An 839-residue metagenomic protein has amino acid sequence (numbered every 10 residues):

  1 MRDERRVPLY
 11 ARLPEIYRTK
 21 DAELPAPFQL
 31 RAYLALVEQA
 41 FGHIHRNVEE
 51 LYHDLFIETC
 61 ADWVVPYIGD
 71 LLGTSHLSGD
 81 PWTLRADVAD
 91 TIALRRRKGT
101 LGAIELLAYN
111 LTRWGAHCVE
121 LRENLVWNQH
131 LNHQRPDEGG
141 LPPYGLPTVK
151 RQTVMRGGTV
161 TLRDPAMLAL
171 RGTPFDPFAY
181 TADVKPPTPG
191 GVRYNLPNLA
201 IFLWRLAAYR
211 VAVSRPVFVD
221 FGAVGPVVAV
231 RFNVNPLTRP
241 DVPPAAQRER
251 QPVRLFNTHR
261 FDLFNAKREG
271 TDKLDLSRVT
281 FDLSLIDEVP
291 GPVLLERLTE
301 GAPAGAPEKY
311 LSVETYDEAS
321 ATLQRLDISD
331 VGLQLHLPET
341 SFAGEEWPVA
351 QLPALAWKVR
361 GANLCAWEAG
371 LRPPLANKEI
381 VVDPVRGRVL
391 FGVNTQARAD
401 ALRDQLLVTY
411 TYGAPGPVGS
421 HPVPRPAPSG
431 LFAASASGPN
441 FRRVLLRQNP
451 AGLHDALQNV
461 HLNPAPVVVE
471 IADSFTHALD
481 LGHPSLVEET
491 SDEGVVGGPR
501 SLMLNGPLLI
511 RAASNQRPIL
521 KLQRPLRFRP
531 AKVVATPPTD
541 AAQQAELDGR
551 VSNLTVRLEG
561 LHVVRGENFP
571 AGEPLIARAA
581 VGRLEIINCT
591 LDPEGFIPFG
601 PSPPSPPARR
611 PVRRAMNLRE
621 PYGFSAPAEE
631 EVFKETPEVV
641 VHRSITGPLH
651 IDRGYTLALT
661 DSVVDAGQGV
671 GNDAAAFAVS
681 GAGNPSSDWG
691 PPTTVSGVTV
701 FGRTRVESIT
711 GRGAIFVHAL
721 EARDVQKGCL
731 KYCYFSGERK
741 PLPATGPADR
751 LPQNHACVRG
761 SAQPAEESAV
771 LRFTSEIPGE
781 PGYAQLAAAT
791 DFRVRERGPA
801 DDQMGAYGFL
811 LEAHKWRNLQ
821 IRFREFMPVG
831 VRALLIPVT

Functional and structural regions predicted by a protein language model:
M1-S437: Compositionally biased, low-complexity/repeat regions
V88, Q448-L509, A513-R527, H562: N-terminal extracellular ligand-recognition/capping segment immediately after the signal peptide
A116, V381-R388, V393-G416, L720-Q763: C-terminal, active-site-flanking charged/polar segments
A427, A513, K521-T539, I587-E635 (+1 more regions): Acidic/polar low-complexity surface segments
D480-L481, L522-P525, A531-K532, G566-P574 (+6 more regions): Short glycine/acidic-rich loop motifs that flank beta-strands on beta-rich extracellular proteins
E493-P574, E594, F599, R610-R613: Right-handed parallel beta-helix/beta-spiral solenoid domain characteristic of secreted/periplasmic
T555-R565, R583-G595, E635-H650, T656-G669 (+5 more regions): Right-handed parallel beta-helix
R739, A744-T839: Extracellular/surface-exposed low-complexity segments
